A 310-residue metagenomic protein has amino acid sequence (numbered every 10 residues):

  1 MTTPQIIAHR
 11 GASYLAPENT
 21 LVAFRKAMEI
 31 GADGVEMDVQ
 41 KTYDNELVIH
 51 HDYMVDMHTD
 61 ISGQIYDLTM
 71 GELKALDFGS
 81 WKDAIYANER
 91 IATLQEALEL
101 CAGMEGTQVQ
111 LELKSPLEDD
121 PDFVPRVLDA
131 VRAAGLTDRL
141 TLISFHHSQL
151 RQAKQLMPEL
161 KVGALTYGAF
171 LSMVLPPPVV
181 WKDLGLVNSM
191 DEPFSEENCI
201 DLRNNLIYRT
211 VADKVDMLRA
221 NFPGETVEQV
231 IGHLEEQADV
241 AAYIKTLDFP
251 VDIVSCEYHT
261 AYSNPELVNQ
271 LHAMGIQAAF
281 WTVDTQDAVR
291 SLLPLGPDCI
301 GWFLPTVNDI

Functional and structural regions predicted by a protein language model:
M1-I310: Phosphate-group recognition and catalysis centered on beta-loop-alpha active-site segments
